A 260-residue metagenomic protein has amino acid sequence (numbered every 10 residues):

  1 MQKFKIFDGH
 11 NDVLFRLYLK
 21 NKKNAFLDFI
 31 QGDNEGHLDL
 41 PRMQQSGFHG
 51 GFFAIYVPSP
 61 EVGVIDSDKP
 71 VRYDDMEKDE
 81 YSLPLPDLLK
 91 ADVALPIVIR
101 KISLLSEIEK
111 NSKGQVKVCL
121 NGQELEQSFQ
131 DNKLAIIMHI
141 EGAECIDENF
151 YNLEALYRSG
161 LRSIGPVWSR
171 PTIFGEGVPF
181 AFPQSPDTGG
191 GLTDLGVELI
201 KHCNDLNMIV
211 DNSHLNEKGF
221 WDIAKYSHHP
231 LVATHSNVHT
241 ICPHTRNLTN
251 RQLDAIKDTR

Functional and structural regions predicted by a protein language model:
M1-P186, P243-R260: N-terminal hydrophobic targeting/anchoring segments and the immediately downstream early-domain regions of hydrolases
P166-E176, A181-T259: Active-site core of metal-dependent hydrolases
